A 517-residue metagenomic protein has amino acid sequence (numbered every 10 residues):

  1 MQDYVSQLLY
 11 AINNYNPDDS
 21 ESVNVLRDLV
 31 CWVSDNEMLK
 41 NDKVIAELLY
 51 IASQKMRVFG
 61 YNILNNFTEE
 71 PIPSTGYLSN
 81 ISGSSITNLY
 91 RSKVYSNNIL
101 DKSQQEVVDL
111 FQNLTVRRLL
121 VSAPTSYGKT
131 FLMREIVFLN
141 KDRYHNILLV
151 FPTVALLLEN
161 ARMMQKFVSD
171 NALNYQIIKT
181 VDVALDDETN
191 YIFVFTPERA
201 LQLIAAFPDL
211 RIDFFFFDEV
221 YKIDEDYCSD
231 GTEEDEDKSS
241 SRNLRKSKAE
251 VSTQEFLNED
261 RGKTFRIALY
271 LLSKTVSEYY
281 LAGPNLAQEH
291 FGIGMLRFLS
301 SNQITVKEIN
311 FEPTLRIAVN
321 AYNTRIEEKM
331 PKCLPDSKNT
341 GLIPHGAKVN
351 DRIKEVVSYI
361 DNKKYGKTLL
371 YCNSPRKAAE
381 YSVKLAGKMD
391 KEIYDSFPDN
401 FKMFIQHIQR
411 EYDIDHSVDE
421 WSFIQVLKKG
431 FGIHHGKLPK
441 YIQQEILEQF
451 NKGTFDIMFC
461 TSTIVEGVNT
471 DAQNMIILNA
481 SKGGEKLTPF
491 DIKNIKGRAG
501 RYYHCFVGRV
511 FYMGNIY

Functional and structural regions predicted by a protein language model:
M1-Y517: N-terminal helicase ATP-binding lobe
